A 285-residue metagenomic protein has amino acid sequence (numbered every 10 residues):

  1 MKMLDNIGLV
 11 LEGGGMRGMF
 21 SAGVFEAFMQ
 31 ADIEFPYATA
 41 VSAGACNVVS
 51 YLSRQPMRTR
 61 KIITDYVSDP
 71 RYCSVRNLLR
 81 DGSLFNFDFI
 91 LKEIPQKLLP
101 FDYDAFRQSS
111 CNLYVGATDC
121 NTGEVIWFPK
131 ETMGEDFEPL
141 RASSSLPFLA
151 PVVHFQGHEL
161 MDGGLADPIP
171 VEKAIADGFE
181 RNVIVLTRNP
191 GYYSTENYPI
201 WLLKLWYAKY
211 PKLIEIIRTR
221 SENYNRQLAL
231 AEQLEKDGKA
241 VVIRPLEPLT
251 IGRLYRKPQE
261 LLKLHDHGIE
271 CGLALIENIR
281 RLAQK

Functional and structural regions predicted by a protein language model:
M1-V41, V49-K285: Patatin-like phospholipase
